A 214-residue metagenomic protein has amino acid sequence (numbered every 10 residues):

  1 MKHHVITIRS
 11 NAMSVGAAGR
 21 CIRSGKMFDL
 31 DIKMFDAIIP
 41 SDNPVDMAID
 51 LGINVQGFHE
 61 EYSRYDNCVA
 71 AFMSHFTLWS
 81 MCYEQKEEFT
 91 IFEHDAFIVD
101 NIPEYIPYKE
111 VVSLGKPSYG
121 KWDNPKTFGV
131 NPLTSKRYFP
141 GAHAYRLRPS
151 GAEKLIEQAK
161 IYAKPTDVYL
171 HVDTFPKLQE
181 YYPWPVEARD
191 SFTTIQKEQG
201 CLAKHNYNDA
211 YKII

Functional and structural regions predicted by a protein language model:
M1-F92, A96-I214: An acidic/histidine-cluster motif and surrounding catalytic segment that typifies divalent-metal-assisted enzyme active
